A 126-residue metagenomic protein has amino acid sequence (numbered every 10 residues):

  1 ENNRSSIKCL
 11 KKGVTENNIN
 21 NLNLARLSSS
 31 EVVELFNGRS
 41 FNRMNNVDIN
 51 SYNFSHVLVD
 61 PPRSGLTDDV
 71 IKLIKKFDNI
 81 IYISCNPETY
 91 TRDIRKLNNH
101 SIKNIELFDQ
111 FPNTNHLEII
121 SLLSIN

Functional and structural regions predicted by a protein language model:
E1-N126: Rossmann-like S-adenosyl-L-methionine
